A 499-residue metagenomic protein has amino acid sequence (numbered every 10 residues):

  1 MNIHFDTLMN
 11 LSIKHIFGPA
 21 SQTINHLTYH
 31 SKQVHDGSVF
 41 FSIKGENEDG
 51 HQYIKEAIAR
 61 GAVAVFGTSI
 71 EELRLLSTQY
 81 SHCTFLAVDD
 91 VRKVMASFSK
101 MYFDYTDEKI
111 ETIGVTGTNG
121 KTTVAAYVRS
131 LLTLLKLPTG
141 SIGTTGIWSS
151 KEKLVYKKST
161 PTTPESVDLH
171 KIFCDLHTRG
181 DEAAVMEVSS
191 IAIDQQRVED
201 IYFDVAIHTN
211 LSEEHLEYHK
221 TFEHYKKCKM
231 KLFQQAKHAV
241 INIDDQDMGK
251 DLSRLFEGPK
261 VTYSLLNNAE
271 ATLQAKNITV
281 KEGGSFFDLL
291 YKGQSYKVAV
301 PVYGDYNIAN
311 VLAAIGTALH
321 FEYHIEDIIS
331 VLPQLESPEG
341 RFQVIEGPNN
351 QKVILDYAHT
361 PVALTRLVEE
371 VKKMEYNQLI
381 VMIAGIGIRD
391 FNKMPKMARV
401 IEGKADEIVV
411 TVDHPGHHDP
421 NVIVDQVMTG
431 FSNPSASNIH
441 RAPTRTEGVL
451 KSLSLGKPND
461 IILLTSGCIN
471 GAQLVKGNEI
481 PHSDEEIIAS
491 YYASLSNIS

Functional and structural regions predicted by a protein language model:
M1-I13, D36-V39, D49, G316-I325 (+3 more regions): ATP-dependent carboxylate-amine ligase
M1-V94, Q274-T279, Y303, H418 (+1 more regions): N-terminal leader/targeting and accessory segments in enzymes
M9, K93-A239, I243, D247-P259 (+1 more regions): Phosphate-binding loop of NTP-binding sites
H26-T28, G61-T68, V185-M186, A239-N242 (+1 more regions): Short, hydrophobic beta-strand segments that form beta-sheet elements in well-ordered domains
S38, A57, F98, V115 (+11 more regions): Residue-level signal for inorganic ion chemistry
I54-A59, H177, E199, K372: Non-catalytic positions within long, well-ordered alpha-helices that form the structural scaffold/packing of enzyme
L73, F203-V353, M428-S435: Acidic, Mg2+-coordinating active-site environments of NTP-dependent enzymes
